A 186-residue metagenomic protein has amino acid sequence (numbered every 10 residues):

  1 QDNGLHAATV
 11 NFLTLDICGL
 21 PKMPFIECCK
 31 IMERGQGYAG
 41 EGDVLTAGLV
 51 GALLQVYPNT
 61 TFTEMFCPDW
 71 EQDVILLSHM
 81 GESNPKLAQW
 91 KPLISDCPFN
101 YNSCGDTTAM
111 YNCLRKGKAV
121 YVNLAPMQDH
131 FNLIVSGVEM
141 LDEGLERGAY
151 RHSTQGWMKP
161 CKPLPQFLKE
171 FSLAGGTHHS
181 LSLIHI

Functional and structural regions predicted by a protein language model:
Q1-P21: A charged, amphipathic alpha-helical module
T9, T14, T46, T60-T63 (+3 more regions): Residue-identity detector for threonine
C18-P24, V74-L77: Short acidic, glycine/serine/threonine-rich loops at helix termini
P21-Y38: A short, gly/pro- and small-residue-rich
K22, K30, K86, K91 (+3 more regions): Context-gated lysine
G35-A149: C-terminal catalytic subdomain
A125-L181: C-terminal structured domain segments
I184-I186: Conserved small/polar residues in nucleotide/adenosyl-binding loops
